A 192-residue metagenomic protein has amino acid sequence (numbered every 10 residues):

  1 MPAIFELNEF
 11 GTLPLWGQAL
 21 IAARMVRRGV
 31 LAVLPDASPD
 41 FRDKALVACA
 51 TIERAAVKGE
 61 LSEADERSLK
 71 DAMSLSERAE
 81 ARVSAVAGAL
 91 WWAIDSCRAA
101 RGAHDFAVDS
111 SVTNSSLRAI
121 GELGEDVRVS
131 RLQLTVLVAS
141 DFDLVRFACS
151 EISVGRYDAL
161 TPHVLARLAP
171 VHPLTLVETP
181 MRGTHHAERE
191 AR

Functional and structural regions predicted by a protein language model:
P2-T161, A166, V177, M181: Structured binding/interaction patches within domain cores
T179-R192: Long C-terminal extensions of eukaryotic subunits of large macromolecular complexes
